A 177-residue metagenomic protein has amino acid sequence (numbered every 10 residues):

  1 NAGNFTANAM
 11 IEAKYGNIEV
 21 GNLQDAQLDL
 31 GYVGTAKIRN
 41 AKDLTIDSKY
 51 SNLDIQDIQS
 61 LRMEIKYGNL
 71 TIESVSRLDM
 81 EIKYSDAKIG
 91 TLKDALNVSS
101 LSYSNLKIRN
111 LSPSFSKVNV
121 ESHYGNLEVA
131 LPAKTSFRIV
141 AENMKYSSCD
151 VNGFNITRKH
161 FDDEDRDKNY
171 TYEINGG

Functional and structural regions predicted by a protein language model:
N1-G177: Intrinsically disordered, low-complexity terminal regions
